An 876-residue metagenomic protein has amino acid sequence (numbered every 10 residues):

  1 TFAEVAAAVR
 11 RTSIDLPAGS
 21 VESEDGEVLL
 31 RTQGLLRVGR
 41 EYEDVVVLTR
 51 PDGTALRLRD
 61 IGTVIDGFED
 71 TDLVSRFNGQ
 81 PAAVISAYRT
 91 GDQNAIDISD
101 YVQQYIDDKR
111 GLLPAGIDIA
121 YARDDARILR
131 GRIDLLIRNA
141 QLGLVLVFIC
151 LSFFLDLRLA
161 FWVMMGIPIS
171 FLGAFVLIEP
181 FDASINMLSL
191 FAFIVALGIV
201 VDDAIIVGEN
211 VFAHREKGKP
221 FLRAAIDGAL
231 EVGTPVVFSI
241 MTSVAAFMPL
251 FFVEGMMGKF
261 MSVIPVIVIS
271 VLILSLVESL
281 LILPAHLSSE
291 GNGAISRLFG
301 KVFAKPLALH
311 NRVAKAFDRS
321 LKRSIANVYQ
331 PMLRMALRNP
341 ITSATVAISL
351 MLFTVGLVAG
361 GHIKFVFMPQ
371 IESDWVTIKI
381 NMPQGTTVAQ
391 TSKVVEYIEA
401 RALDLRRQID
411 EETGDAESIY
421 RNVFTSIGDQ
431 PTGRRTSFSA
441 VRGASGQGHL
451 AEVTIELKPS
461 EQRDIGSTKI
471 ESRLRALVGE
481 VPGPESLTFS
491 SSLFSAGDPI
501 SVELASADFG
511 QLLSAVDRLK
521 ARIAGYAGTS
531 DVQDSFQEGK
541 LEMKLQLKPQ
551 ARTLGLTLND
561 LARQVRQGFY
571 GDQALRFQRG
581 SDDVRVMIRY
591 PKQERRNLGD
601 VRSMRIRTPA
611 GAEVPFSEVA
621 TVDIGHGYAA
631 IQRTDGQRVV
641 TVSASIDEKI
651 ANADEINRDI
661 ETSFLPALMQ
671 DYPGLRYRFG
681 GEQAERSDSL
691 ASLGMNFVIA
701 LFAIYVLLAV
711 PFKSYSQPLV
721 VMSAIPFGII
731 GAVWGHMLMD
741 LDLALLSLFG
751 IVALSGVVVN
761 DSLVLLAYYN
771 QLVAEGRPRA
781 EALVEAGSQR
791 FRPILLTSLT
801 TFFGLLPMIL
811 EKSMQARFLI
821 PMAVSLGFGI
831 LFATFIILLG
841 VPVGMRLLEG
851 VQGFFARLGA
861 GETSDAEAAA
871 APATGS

Functional and structural regions predicted by a protein language model:
A3-P17, Q33-D70, Q93, D97-I119 (+10 more regions): Surface-exposed amphipathic alpha-helical segments in non-transmembrane regions that serve as interaction surfaces
V5, Y42, I61, V102 (+34 more regions): Residue-level signature of catalytic and energy-coupling elements of molecular machines, predominantly ATP/GTP-dependent
Y88, D92-Q93, S99-L146, L177 (+5 more regions): Membrane-helix entry/capping segments
A122, L129, I133, G208 (+4 more regions): Helix-loop junctions and hydrophobic alpha-helical segments within the transmembrane domains of large membrane
V145-A213, S270, A703-R790, L795-E811 (+3 more regions): Hydrophobic transmembrane alpha-helices and their membrane-interface caps in long multi-pass transport proteins
E179, A183, F251-F260, A344 (+5 more regions): Transmembrane helices with small-residue packing motifs
L197-V211, G233-F252, K259-K315, V453 (+7 more regions): Transmembrane alpha-helices and their membrane-interface boundaries in multi-pass membrane transporters and channels
V232, V302-V366, S788, D865-S876: Signature of alpha-helical transmembrane segments and their immediate interfacial
